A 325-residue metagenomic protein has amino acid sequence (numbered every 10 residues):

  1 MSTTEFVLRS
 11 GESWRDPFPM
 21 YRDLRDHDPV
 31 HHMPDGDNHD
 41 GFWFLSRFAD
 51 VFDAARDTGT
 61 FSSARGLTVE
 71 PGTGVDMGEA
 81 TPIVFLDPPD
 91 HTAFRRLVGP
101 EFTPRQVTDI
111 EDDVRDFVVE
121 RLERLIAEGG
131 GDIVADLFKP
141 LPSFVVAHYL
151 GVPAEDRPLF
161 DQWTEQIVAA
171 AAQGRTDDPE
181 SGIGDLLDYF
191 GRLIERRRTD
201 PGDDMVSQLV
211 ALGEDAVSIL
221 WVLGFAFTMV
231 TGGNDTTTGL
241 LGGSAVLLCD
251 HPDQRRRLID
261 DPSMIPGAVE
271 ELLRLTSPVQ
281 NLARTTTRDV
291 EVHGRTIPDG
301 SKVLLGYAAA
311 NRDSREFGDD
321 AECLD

Functional and structural regions predicted by a protein language model:
M1-D325: Cytochrome P450
